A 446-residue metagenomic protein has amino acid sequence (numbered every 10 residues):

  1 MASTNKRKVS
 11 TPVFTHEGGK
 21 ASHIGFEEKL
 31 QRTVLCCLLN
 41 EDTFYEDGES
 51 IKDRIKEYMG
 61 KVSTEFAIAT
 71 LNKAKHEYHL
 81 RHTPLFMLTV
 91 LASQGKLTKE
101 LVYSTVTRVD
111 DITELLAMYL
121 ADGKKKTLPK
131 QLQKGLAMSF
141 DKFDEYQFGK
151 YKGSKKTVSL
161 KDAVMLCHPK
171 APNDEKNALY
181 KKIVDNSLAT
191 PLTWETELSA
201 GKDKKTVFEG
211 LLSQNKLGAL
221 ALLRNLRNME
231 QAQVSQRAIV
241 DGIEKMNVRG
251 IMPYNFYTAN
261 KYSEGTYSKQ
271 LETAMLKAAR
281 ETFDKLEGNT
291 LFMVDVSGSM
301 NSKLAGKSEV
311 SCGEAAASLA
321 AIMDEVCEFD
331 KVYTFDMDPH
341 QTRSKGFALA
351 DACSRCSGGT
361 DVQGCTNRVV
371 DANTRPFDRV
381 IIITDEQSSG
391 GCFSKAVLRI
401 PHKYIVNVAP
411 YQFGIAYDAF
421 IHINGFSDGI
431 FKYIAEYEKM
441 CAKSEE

Functional and structural regions predicted by a protein language model:
M1-E309, E325-E446: Long lumenal/extracellular ectodomains of secretory and single-pass membrane proteins
E309-A316: Short, conserved glycine- and acidic-residue-centered signature motifs in active-site or ligand-binding loops
